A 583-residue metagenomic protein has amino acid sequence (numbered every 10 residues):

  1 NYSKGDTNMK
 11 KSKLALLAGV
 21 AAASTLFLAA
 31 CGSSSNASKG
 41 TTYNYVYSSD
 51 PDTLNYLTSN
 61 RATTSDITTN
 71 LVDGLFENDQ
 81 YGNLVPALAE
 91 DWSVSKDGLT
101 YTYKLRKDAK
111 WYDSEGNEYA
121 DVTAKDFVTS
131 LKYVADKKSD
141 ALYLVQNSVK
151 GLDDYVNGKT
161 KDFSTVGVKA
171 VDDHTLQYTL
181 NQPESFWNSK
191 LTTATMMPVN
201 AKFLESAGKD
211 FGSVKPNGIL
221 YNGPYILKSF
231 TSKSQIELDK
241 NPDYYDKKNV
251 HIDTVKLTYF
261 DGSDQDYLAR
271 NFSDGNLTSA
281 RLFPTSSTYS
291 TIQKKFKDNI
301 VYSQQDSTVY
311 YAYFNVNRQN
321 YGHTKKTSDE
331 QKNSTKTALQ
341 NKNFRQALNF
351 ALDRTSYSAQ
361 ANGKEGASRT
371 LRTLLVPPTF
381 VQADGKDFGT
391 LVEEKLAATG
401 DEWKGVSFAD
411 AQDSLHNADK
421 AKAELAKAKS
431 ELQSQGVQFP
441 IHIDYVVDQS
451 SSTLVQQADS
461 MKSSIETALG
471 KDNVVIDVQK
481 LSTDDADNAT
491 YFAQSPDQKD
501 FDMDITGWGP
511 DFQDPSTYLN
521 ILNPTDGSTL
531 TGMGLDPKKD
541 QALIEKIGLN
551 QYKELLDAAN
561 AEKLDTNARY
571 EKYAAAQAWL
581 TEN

Functional and structural regions predicted by a protein language model:
N1-N8: Short, Lys/Arg-enriched N-terminal segments with co-localized hydrophobic residues within the first ~10-30 amino acids
M9-L17: Bacterial N-terminal signal peptides that target proteins for export
K11, K107-G116, D121-K137, I226-A361 (+1 more regions): Extracytoplasmic/periplasmic ligand-capture domains
F27-A30: C-terminal motif of bacterial Sec signal peptides marking the signal peptidase cleavage site
G32-G40: Bacterial lipoprotein signal-peptidase II cleavage site
V46-K96, L220: N-terminal lobe/hinge region of extracytoplasmic solute-binding protein
Y81-K110, V145-A201: Surface-exposed ligand-recognition segments of extracellular binding domains, strongest in the long/variable loop
K161-F163, H174, L180-K256, Y267: Gly/Pro-rich hinge or "lid" segments in bacterial periplasmic/extracellular proteins
